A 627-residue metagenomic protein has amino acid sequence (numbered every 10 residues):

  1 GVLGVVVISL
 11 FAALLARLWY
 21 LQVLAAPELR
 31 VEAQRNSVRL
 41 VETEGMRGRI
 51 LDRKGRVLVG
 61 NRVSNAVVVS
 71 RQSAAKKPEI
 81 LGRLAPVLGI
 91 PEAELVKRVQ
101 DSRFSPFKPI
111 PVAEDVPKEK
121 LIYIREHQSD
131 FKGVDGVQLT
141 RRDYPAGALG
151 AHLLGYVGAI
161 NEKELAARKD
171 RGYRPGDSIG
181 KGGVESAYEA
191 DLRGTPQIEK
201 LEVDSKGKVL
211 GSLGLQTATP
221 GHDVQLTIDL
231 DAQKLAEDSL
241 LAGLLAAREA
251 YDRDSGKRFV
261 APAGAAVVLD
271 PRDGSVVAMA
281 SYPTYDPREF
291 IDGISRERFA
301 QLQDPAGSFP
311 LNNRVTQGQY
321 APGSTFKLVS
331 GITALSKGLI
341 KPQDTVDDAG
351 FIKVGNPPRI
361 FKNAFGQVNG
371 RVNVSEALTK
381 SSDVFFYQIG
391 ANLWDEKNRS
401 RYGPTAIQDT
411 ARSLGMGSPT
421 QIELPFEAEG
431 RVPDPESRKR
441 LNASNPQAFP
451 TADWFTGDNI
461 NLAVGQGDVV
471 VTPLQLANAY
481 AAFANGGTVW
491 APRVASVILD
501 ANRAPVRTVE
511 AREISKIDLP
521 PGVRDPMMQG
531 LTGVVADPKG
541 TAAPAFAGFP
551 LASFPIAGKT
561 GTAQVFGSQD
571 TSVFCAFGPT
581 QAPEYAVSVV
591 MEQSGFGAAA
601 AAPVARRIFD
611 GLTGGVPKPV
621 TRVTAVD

Functional and structural regions predicted by a protein language model:
G1-I294, Q319, K341, G403-S413 (+4 more regions): Periplasmic/cell-envelope proteins involved in peptidoglycan metabolism and beta-lactam response
V59, V203-L215, I228, G264-V267 (+3 more regions): Beta-lactam-recognizing serine transpeptidase/beta-lactamase-like catalytic domain environment
